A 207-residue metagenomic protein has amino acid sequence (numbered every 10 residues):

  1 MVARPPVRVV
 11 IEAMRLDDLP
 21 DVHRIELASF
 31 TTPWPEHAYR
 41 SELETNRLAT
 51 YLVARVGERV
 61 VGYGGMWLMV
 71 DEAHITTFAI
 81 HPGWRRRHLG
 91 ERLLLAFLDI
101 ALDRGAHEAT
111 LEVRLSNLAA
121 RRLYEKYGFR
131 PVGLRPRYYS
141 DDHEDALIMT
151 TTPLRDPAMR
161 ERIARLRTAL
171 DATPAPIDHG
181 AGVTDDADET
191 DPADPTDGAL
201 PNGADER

Functional and structural regions predicted by a protein language model:
A3-P5, A13-R85, L94-R104, T152-D156 (+1 more regions): Acetyl-CoA-dependent GNAT
I11, V113: Conserved SAM-binding loop
E36, R40, L115, Y138-Y139: Conserved beta-strand edge residues that scaffold enzyme active sites
R86-D99, L118, R122-K126: Conserved acetyl-CoA-binding loop-helix of GNAT-fold acetyltransferases
A101-E112, R135: Conserved GNAT acetyl-CoA-binding A-motif
E112, R130-L147, M159-R160: Conserved catalytic-core motifs of GNAT/GCN5-like acyltransferases
Y124, F129, M149: Conserved active-site tyrosine of GNAT-family acetyltransferases
